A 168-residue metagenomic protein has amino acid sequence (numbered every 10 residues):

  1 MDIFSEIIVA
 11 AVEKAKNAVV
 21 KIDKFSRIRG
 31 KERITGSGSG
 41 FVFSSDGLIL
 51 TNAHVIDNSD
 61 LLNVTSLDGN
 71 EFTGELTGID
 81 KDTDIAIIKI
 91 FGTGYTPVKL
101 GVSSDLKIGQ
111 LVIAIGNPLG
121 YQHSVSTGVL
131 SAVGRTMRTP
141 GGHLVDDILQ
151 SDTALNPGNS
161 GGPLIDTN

Functional and structural regions predicted by a protein language model:
M1-N168: Serine-dependent protease modules
